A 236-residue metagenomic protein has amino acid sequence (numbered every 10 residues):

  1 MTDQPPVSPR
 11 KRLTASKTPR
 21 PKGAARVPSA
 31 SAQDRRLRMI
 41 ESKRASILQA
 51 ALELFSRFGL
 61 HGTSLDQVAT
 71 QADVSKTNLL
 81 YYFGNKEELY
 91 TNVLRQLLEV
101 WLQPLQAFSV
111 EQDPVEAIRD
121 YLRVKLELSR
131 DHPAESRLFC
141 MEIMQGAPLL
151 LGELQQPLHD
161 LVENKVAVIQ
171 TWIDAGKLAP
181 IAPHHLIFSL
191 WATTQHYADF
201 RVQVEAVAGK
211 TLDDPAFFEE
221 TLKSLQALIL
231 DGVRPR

Functional and structural regions predicted by a protein language model:
M1-S31, V124-E127, D131, H159 (+3 more regions): C-terminal peripheral helix-coil segments that are non-catalytic and often amphipathic
S42, S46, L54-E88, N92: Helix-turn-helix
K43, K86, V93, L97 (+6 more regions): Hydrophobic/aromatic residues within well-ordered alpha-helical segments
T91-D120, V162, V168-T171: Amphipathic alpha-helical linker/stalk segments
Q106-E135, P183-L190: Hydrophobic alpha-helical connector segments
E116, G152-P157, I173-S189, E220: All-alpha amphipathic helical-bundle segments outside canonical DNA-binding/catalytic cores that form hydrophobic
R130-G152, F200-A208: Amphipathic alpha-helical segments used for helix-helix packing
